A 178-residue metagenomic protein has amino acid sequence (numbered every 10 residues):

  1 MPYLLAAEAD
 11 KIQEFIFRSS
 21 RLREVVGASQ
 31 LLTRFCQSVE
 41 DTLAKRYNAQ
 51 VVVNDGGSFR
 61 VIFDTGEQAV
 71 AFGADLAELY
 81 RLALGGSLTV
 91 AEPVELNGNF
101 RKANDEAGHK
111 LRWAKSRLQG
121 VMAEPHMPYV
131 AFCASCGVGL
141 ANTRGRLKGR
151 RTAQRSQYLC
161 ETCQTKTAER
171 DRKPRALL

Functional and structural regions predicted by a protein language model:
M1-L178: Regulatory and interdomain segments flanking nucleotide-handling catalytic cores in signaling/defense enzymes
